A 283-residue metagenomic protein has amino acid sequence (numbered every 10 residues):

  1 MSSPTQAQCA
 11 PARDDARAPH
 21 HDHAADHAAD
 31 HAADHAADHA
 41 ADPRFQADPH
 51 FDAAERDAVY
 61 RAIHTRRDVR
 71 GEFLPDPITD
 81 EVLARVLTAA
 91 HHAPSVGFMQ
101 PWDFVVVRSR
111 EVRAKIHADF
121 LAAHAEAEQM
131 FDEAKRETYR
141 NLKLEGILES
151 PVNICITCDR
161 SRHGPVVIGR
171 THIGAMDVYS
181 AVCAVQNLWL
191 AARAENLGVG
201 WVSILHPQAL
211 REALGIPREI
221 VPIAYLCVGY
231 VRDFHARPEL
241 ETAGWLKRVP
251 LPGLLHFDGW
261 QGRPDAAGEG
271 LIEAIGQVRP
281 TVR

Functional and structural regions predicted by a protein language model:
S2-H23, D38-D42, Q46-F51, E55 (+2 more regions): C-terminal helix-cap and adjacent tail motif
H23-A37: Long, intrinsically disordered low-complexity tandem-repeat segments
V69-R85: A short N-terminal beta-strand-loop micro-motif at the entrance of redox/enzyme domains
V86-H91, I154, R162-A213: Small-aliphatic-rich amphipathic alpha-helix that forms the alpha element of a beta-alpha
H92-G97: Glycine-rich phosphate/pyrophosphate-binding beta-alpha loops
Q100-A181: Glycine/small-residue-rich phosphate/adenosyl-binding loop
H124-D132, L144, G215-L240: A glycine-rich helix N-cap at a beta->alpha junction
C158, I204, Y230: Short secondary-structure boundary segments
